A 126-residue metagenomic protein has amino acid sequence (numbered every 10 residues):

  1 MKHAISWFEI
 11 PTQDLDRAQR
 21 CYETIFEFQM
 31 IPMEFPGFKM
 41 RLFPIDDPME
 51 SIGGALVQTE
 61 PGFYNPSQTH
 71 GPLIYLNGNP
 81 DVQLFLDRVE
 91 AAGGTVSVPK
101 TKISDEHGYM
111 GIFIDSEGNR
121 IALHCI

Functional and structural regions predicted by a protein language model:
K2, E9-I52: Core segments of cupin and vicinal oxygen chelate
H3, I10, I31-E34, L86-I126: Vicinal oxygen chelate
I5-Q13, F63-R88, Y109-I114: Vicinal oxygen chelate
R20, T24, Q83-A91: Replace "anionic and nucleotidyl ligands
F38, G54-V57, I121-H124: Conserved beta-strand in the GNAT
I45-M49, G62-S67: Acidic pyrophosphate-coordinating catalytic loop
D46, V57-T59, N77, I126: Generic beta-structure capping elements
